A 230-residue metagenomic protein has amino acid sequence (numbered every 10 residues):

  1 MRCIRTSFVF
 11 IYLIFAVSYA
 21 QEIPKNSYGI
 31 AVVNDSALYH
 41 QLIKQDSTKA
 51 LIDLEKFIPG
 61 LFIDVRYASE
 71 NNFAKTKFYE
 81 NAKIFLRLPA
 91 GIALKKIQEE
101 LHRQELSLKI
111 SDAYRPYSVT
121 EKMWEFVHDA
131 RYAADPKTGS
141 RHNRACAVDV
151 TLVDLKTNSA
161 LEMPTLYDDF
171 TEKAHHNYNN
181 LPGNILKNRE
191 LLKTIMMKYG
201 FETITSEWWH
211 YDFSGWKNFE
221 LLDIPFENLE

Functional and structural regions predicted by a protein language model:
M1-P24: Bacterial Sec-dependent N-terminal signal peptides
Q21-S111, F126, A130-S206, G215-E230: Extracytoplasmic cell-surface/polysaccharide-interacting catalytic and binding patches
P116: Segments that shape or occlude catalytic/ligand-binding pockets
V119: Short, well-ordered surface patches within globular domains
M123: Short active-site loop/helix that positions an aromatic residue
Y211: Conserved metal-phosphate-binding beta-hairpin within the catalytic cores of diverse ATP-dependent phosphoryl-transfer
